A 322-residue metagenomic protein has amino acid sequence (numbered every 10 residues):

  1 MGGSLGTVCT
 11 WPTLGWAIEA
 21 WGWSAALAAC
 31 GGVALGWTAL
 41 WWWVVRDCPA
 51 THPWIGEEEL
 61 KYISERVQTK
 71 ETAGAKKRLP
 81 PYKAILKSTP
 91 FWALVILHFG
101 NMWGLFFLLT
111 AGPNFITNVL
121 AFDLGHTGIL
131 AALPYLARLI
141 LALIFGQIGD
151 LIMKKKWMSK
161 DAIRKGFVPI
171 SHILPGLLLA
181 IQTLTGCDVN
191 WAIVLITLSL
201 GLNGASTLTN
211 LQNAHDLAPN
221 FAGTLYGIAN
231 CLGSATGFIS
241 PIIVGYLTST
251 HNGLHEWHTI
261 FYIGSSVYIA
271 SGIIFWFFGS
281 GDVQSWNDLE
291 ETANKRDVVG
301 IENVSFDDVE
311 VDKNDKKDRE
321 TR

Functional and structural regions predicted by a protein language model:
M1-A20, A25-W37, N101, P134-L143 (+1 more regions): Glycine-rich segments within core transmembrane alpha-helices of 12-TM secondary carriers
W16-G32, G125, K160-G166, Y246-S266: A membrane-interface helix-boundary motif in multi-pass transporters
I18, I140-D161, T248-S249: Helix-to-loop junctions at the C-terminal end of transmembrane segments in multipass secondary transporters
I18-K87, A270-D297: Central mid-sequence intracellular linker of multi-pass
P53-F107, K154-F167, S171, A180 (+2 more regions): Flexible cytoplasmic loops linking transmembrane helices in multi-pass membrane transporters
K83-G146, N203-H215, G237-P241: Extracytoplasmic gate region of multi-pass secondary transporters
K154-K155, G186, N213-G223, L254: Paired intracellular helix-loop junctions of major facilitator superfamily
D161-T209: C-terminal transmembrane helical hairpin of 12-TM major facilitator-type secondary transporters
